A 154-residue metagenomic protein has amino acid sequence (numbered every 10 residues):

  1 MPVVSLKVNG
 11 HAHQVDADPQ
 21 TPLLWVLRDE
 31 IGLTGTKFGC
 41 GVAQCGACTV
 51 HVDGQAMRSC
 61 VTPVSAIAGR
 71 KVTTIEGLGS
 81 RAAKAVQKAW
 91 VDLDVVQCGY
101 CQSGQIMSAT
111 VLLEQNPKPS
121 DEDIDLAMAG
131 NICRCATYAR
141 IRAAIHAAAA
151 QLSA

Functional and structural regions predicted by a protein language model:
M1-A154: Signature of N-terminal electron-transfer/Fe-S-associated modules in redox systems
